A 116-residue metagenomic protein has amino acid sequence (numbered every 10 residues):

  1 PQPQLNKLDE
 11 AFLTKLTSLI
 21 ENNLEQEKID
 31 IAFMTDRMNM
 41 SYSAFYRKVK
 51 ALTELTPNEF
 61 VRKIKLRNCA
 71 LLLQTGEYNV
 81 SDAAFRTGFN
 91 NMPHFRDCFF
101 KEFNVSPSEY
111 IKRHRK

Functional and structural regions predicted by a protein language model:
P1-N39, K48-A51: Membrane-proximal linker segments that couple transmembrane helices to downstream signaling/catalytic modules
L8-D9, S43-Y46, P57-N58, L71: Short amphipathic alpha-helical segments, especially helix-boundary/capping motifs
T17-I29, V49, T53, A70-N79 (+2 more regions): Basic, amphipathic alpha-helical hairpins
A32, A51-N90, K112-K116: Terminal helix-turn-helix DNA-binding modules in bacterial transcription factors
A32-M40, F45, V49, A83-N90 (+2 more regions): Append "Primarily bacterial transcriptional regulators
D97-K116: …primarily DNA-binding HTH/wHTH and HhH modules…
